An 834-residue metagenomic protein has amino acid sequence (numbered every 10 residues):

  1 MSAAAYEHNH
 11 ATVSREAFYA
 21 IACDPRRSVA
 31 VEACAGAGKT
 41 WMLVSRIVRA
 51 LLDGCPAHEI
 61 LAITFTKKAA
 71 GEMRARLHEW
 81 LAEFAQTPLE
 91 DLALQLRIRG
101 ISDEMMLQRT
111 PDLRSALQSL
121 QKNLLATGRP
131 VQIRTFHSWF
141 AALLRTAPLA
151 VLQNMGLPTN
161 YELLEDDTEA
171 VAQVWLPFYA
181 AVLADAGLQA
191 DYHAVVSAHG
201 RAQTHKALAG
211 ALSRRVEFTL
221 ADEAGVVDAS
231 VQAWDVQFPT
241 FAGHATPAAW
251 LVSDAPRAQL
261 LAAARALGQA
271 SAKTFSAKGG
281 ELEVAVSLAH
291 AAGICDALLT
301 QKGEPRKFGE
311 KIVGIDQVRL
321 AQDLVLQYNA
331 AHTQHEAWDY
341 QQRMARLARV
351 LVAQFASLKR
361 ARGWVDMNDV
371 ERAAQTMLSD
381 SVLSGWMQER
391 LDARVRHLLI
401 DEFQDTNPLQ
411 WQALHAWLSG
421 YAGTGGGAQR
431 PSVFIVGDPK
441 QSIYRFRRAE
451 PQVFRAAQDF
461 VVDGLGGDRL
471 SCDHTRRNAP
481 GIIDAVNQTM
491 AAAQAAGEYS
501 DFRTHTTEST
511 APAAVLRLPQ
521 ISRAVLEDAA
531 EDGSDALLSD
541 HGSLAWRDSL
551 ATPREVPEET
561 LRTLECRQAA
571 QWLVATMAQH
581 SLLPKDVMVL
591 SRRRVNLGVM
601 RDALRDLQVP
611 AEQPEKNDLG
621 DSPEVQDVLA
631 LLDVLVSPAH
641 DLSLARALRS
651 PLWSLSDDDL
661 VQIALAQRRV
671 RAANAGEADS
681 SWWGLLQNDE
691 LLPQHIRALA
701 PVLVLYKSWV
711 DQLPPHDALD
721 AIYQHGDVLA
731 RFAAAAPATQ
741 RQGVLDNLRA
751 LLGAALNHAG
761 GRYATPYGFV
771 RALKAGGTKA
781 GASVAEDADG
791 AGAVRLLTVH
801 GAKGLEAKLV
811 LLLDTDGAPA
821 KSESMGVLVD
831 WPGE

Functional and structural regions predicted by a protein language model:
S2-A75, E79, L157, Y161-E165 (+19 more regions): Conserved motor-region signature of P-loop NTPase helicases/translocases
S28, N123-Y161, E165, W175: Extended, charged alpha-helical "arm/stalk" segments used for dimerization and assembly in large NTPase-driven machines
C34, E59, I101, E169 (+9 more regions): Conserved ATP-driven helicase/translocase motor core recognized via long, highly charged RecA-like/P-loop NTPase domain
G71-L124, A150: Conserved helix-turn-beta segment of the N-terminal RecA-like "Helicase ATP-binding" lobe in SF1/SF2 helicases
V131, L152, P158, A172-T204 (+4 more regions): Accessory nucleic-acid engagement/destabilization modules that flank
V131-L143, V196-V216, M344-V350, V365-V370 (+6 more regions): Core structural elements
I133, I400, V436-G437: Hydrophobic residues in beta-strands of the RecA-like P-loop NTPase core, especially within AAA+ ATPase
I133-F140, V171, L347-R396, L409-A413 (+1 more regions): Conserved helicase/translocase P-loop NTPase motor core
